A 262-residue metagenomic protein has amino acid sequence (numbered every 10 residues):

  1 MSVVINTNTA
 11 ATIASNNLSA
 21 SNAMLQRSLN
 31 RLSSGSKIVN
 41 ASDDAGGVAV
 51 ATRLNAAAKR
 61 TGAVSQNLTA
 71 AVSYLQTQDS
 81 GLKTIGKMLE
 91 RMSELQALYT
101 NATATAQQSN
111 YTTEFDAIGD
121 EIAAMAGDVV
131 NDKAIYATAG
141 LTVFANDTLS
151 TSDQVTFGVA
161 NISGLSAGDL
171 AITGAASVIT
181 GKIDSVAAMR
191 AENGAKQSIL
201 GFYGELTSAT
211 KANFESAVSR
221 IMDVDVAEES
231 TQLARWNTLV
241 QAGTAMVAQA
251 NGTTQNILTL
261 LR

Functional and structural regions predicted by a protein language model:
S2-S19, A23, K37-A41, A45-K211 (+2 more regions): Amphipathic alpha-helical coiled-coil/heptad-repeat segments
L29: Conserved catalytic phosphorylation-site environment of P-type ATPases
A227-E228: Conserved nucleotide-binding and Mg2+-coordinating catalytic segments in signaling enzymes
